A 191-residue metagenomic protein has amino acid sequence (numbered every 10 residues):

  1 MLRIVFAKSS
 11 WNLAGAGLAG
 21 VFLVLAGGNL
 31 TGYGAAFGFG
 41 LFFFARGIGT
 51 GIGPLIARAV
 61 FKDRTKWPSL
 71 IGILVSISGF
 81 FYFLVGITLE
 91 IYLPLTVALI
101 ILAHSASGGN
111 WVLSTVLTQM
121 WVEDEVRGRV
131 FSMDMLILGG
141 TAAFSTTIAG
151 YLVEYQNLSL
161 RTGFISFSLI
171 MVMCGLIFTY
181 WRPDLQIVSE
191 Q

Functional and structural regions predicted by a protein language model:
I4-V5, V21, V112-L113: Transmembrane alpha-helix boundary/hinge residues in polytopic small-molecule transporters
S10, A16, G27-Q191: C-terminal transmembrane bundle of multi-pass solute transporters/carriers
